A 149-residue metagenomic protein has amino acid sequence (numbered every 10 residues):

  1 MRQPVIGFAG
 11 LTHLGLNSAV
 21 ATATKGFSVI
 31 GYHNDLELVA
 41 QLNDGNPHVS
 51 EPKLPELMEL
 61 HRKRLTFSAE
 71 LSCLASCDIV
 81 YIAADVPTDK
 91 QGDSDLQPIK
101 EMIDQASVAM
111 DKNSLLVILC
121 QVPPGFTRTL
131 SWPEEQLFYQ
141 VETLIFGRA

Functional and structural regions predicted by a protein language model:
Q3-P4, S28, N34-I79, V86-D93: Conserved N-terminal Rossmann-fold NAD(P) cofactor-binding segment
G7-G10: Conserved N-terminal Rossmann-fold NAD(P)-binding element of oxidoreductases
L14: Hydrophobic/small residue at the entry helix of a nucleotide-binding pocket
A19, A23-T24: Gly/Ala-rich phosphate-binding loop of Rossmann-like dinucleotide-binding domains, activating on the conserved
Y81-D85, D89, M102, L115-A149: Rossmann-fold dinucleotide-binding core
Q91-A106: Glycine-rich S-adenosyl-L-methionine
M110-D111: Helix-to-beta-strand junctions that scaffold the AdoMet/dcAdoMet cofactor pocket in Class I SAM-dependent enzymes
